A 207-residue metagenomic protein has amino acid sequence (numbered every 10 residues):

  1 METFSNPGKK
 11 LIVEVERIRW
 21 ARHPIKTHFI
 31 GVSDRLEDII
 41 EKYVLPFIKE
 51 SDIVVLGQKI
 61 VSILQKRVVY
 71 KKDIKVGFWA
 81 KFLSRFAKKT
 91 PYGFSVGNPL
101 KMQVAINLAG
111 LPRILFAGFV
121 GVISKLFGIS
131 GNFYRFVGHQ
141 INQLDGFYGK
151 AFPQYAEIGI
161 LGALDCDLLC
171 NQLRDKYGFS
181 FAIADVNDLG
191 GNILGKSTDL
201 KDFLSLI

Functional and structural regions predicted by a protein language model:
M1-I207: N-terminal and secondary-structure boundary signal
